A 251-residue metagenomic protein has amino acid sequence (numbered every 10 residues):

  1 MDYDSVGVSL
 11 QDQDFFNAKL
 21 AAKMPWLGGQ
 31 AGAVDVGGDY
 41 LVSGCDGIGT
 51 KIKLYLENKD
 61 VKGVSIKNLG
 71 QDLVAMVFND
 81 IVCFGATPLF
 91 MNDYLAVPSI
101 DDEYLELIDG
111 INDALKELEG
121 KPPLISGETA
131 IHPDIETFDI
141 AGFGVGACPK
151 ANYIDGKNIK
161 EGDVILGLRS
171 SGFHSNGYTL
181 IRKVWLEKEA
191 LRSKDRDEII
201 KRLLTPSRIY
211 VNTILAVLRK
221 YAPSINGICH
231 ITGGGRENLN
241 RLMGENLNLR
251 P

Functional and structural regions predicted by a protein language model:
M1-G7, K62, L95, D102-K121 (+4 more regions): Glycine-/charge-enriched secondary-structure boundary and capping motifs
M1-V82, E117-G127, K160, I165-G167: N-terminal glycine-rich phosphate/pyrophosphate-binding loops that anchor nucleotide-derived ligands and cofactors
D14, T179, E237: Alpha-helical elements of the RecA-like P-loop NTPase motor core of helicases
D35, I48, D60, L73 (+1 more regions): Glycine-rich anion-binding loops of enzyme active sites
L56, T179, N240-R241: Short amphipathic alpha-helical segments
N79-T87, L242-M243: Alpha-helix C-terminal capping segments
Y178-E189: Short, compositionally biased
